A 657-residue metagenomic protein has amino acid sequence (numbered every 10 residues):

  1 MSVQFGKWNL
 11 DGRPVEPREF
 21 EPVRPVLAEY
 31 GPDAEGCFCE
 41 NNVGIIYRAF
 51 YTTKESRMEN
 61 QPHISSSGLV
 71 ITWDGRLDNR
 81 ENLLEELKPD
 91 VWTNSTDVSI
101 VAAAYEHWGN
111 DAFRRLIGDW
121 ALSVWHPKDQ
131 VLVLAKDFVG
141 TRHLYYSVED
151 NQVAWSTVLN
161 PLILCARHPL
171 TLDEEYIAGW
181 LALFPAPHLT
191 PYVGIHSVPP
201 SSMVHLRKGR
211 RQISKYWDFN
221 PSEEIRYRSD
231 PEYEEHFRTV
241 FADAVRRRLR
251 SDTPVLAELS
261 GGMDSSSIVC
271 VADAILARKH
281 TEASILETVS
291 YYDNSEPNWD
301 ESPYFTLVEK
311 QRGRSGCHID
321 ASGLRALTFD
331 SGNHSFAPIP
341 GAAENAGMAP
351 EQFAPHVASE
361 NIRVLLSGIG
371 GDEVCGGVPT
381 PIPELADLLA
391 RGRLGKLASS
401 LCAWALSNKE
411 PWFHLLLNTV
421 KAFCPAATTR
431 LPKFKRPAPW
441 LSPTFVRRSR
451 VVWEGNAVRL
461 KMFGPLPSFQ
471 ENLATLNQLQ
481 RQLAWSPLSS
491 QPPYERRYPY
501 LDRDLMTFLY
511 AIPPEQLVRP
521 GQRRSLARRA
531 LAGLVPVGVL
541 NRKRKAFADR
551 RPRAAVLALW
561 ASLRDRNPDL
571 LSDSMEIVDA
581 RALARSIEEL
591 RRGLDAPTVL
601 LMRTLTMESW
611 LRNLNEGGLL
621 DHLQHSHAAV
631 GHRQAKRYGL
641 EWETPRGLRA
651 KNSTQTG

Functional and structural regions predicted by a protein language model:
M1-I339, P350, G533, G538 (+4 more regions): Cysteine-centered catalytic environments shared across enzyme families
M1-V3, W8, E21-P22, E40-N41 (+6 more regions): Adenosyl-5′-phosphate
G109, V158, L389-L397, C424 (+2 more regions): Short, solvent-exposed helix-helix connector turns and helix-capping sites enriched in acidic/polar residues
A272-I275, P303-Y304, N333-A337, V378-L388 (+1 more regions): Short secondary-structure boundary/capping segments
P340-A346: Short, flexible loop segments at the rims of nucleotide/cofactor-binding pockets, characterized by
I362-V378: Short acidic/histidine-rich active-site segments
V374-C402: A mobile, often basic/glycine-rich helix-loop segment that functions as the active-site lid/recognition loop
S407-F413: Non-catalytic, alpha-helical, charged scaffold/linker segments that couple or flank catalytic or architectural cores
